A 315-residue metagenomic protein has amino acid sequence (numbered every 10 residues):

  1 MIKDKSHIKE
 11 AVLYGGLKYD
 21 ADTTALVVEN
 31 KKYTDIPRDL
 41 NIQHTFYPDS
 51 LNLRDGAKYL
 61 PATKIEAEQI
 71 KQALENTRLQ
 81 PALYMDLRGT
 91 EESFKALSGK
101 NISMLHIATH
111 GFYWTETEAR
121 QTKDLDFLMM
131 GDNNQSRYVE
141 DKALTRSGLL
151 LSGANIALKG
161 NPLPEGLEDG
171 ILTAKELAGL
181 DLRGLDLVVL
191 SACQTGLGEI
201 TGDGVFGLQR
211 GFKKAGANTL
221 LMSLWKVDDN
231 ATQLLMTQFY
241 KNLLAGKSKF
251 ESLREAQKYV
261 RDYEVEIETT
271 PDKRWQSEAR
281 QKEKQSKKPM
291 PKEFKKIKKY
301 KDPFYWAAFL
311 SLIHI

Functional and structural regions predicted by a protein language model:
M1-I313: Catalytic cores of enzymes
